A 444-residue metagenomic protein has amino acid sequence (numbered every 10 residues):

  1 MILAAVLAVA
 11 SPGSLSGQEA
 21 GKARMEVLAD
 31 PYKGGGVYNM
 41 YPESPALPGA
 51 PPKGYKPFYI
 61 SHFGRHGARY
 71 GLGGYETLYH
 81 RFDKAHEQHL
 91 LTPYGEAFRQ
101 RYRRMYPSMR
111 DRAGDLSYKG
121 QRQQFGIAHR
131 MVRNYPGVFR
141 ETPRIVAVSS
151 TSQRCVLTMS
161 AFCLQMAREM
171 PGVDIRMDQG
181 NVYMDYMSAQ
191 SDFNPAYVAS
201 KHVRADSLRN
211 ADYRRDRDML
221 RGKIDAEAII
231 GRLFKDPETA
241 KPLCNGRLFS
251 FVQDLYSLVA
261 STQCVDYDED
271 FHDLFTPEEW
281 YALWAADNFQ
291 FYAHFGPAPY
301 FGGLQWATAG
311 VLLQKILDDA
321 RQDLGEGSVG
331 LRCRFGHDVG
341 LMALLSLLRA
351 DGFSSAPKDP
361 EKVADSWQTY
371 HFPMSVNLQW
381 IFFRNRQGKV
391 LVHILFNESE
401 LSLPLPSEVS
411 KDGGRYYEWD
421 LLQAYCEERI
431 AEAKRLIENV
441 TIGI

Functional and structural regions predicted by a protein language model:
M1-A20: Bacterial Sec-dependent N-terminal signal peptides
Q18-R144, S150-R332, G336-I444: Signature for phosphate-centric chemistry
